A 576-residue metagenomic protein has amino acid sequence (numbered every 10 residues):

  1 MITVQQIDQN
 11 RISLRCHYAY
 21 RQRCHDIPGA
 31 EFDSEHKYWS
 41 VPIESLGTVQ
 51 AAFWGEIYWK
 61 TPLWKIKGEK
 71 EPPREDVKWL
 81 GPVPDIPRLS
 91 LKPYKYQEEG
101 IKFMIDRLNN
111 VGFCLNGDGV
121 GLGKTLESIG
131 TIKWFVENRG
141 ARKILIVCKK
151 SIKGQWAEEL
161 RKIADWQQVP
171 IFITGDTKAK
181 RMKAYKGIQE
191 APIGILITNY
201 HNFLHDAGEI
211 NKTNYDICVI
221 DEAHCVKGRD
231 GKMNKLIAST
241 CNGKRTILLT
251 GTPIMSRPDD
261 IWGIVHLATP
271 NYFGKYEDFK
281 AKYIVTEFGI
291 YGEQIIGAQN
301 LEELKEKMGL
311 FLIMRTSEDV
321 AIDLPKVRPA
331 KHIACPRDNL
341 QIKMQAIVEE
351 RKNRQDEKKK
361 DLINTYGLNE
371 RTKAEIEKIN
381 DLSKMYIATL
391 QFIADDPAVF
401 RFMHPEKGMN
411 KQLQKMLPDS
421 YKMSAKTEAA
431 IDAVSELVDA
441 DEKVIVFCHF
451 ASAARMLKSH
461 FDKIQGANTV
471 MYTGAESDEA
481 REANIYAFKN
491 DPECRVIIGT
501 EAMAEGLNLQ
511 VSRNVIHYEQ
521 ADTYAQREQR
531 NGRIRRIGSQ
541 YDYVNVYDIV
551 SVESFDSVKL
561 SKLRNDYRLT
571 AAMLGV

Functional and structural regions predicted by a protein language model:
M1-L91: Accessory DNA-engaging acidic/polar modules
D76-G117: Conserved pre-motif I regulatory segment
L89, G119, E127-R142, C148 (+4 more regions): Conserved Helicase C-terminal RecA-like lobe
G140-K162, S256-D260, H449-S452: Conserved Walker A/P-loop ATP-binding site and its immediately adjacent core in helicase/helicase-like ATPase domains
I152-K178, P270-Y272: Conserved helix-turn-beta segment of the N-terminal RecA-like "Helicase ATP-binding" lobe in SF1/SF2 helicases
F172-M182, Y200-H205, V226-G231, C448-S452 (+3 more regions): Conserved helicase motor
I197-K212, G231-G243, Y272-P405, A425-E442 (+1 more regions): Inter-lobe coupling linker of SF2 helicases/translocases
D522-N531, R535-V576: A conserved SF2-helicase RecA2
